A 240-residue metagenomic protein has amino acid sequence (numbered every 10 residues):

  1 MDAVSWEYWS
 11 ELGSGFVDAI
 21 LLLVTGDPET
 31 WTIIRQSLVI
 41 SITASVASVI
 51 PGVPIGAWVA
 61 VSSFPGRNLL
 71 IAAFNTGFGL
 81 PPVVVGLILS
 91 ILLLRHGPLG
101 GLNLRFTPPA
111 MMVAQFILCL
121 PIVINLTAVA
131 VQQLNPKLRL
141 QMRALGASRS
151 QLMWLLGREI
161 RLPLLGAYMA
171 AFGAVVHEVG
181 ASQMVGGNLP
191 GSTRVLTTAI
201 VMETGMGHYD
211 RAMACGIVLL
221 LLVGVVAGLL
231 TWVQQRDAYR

Functional and structural regions predicted by a protein language model:
M1-V17, F64, L229-R240: Transmembrane alpha-helical segments of polytopic membrane transport and secretion proteins
A3-L21, P28, V85-I117, V185-L189: Membrane-interfacial helix termini and adjacent extracytoplasmic/periplasmic loops of multi-pass transporters
T25-P28, Q183-G224, G228, W232: Interhelical loop and adjacent transmembrane-helix boundary motif in polytopic membrane transport permeases
P28-V59, Y168: Transmembrane alpha-helix signature in integral membrane proteins
P51, F74-P82, L104-A128, R158-G166 (+3 more regions): Faces of alpha-helical transmembrane segments in polytopic inner-membrane proteins
I55-L89, R139: Cytoplasmic-entry segments and transmembrane alpha-helices of multi-pass inner-membrane transporters
P65-L70, R143-G166: Amphipathic cytosolic juxtamembrane alpha-helices at the membrane-cytosol interface of multi-pass membrane transporters
P121-R139, R143-G146, S150, W154-L155 (+1 more regions): C-terminal transmembrane helix and the adjacent membrane-cytosol boundary/short C-terminal tail of inner/organellar
